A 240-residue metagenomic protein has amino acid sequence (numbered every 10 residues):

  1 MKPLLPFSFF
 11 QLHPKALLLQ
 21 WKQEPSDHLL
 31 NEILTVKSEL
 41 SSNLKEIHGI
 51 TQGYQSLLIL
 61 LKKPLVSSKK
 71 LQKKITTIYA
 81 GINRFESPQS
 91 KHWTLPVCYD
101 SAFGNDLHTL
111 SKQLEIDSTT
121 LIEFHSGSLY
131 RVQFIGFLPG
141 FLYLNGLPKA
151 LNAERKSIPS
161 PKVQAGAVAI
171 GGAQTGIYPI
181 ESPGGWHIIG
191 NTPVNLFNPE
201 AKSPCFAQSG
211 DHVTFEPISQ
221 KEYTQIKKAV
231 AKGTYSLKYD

Functional and structural regions predicted by a protein language model:
K2-D240: Glycine-rich active-site loops that engage anionic ligands at enzyme catalytic sites
